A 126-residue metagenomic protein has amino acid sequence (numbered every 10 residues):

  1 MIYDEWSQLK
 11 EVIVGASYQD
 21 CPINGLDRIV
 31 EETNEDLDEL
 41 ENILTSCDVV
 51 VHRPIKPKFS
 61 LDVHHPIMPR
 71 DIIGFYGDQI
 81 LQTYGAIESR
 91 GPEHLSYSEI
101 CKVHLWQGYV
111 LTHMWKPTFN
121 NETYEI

Functional and structural regions predicted by a protein language model:
M1-I126: The feature marks the mature, well-folded catalytic cores of soluble enzymes
